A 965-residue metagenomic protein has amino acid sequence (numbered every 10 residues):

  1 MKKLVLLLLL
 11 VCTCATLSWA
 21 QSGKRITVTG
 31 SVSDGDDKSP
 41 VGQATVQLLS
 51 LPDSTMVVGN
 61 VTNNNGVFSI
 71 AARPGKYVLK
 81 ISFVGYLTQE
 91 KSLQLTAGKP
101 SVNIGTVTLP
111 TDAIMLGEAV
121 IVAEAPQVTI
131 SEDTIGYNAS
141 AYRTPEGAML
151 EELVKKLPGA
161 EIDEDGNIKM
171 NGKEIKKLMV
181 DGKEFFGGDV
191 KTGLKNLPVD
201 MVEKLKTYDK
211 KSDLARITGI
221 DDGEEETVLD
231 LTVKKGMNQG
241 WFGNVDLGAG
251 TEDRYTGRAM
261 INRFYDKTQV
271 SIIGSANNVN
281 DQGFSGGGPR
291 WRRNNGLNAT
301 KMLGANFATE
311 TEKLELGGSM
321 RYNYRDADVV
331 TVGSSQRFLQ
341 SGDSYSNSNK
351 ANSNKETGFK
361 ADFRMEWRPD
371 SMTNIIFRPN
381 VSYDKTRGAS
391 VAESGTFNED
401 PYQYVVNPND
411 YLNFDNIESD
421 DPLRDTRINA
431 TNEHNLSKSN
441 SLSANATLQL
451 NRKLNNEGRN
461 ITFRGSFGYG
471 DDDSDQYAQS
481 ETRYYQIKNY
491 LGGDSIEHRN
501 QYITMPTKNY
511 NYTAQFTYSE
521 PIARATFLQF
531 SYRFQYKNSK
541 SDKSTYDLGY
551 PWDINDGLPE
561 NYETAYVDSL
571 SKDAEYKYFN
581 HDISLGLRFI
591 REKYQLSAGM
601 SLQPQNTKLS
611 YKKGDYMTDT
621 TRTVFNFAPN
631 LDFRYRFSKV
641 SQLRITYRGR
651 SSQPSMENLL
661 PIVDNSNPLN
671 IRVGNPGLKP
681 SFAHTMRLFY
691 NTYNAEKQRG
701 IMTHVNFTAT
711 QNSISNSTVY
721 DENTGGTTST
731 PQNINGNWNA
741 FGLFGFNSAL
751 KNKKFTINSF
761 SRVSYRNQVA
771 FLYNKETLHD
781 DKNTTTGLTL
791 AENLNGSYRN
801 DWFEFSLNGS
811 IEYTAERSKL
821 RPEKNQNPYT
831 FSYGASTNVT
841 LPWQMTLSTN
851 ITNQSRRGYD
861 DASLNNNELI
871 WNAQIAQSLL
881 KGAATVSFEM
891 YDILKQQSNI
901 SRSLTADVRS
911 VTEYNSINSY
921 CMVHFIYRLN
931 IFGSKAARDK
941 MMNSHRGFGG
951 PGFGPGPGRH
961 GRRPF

Functional and structural regions predicted by a protein language model:
S31-V41: Structural motif
S33, T45-L49, S82-V84, S101-R143 (+4 more regions): Short, acidic, small-residue-rich periplasmic hinge/interaction motif at the N-terminus of Gram-negative outer-membrane
S39-G42, S69-K76, V84: Short Pro-Gly-centered beta-turn/loop motif in secreted/extracellular proteins
L51-V67: Short, acidic Ser/Thr/Gly-rich low-complexity loop/linker segments typical of extracellular and cell-surface proteins
P52-T55, V78-S92: A short, solvent-exposed loop/turn motif at the edges and junctions of modular extracellular/periplasmic domains
L87-I104: Structured interaction patches on ligand/partner-binding surfaces of diverse proteins
N167-A215, V228-K235, T268: Periplasmic plug
G188, K211-D253, K267-F965: Primarily recognizes Gram-negative and organellar outer-membrane beta-barrels
